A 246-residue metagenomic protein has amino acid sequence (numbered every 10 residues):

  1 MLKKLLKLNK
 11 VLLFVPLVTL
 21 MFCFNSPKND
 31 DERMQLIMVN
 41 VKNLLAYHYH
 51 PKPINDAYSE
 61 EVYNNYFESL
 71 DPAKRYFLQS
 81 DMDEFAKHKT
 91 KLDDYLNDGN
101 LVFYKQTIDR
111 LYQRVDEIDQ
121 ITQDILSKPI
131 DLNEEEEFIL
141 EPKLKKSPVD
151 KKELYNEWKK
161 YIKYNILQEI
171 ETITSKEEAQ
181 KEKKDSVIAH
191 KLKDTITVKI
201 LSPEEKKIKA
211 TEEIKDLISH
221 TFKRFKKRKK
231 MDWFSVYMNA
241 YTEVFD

Functional and structural regions predicted by a protein language model:
L2-P16, L20-D246: Flexible, low-complexity junctional segments that flank or bridge functional domains
